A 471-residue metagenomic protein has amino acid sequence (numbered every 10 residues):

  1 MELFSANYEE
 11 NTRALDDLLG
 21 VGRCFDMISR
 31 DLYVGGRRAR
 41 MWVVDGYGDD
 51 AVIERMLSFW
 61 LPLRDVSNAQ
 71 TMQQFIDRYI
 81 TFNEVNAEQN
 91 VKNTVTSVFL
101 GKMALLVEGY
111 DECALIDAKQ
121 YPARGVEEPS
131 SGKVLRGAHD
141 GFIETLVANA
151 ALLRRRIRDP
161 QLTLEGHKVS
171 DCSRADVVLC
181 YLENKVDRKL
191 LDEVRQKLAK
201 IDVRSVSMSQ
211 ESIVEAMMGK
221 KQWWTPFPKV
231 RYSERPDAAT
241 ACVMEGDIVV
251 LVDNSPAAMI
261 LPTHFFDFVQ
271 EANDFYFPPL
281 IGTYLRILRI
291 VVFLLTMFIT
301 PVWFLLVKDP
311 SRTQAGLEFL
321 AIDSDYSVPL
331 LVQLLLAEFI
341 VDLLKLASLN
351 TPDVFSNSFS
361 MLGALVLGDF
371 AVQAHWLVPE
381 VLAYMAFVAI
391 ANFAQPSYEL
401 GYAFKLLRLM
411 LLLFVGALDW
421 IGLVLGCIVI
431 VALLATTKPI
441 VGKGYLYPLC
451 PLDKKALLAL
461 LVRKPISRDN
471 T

Functional and structural regions predicted by a protein language model:
M1-V302, L306, P310-T313, F319 (+1 more regions): Membrane-embedded alpha-helical signal segments
F99, L135, V366, Q373 (+1 more regions): Short glycine/serine/threonine-biased micro-segments
R158, A199, K345, V372 (+1 more regions): Short polybasic/polar patches that bind polyanions
V249-V250, A257, T263-L411: Transmembrane alpha-helical segments that form the functional core of multipass membrane systems
P379-V381, M385-T471: Hydrophobic alpha-helical transmembrane segments of membrane transport and translocation systems, primarily multi-pass
